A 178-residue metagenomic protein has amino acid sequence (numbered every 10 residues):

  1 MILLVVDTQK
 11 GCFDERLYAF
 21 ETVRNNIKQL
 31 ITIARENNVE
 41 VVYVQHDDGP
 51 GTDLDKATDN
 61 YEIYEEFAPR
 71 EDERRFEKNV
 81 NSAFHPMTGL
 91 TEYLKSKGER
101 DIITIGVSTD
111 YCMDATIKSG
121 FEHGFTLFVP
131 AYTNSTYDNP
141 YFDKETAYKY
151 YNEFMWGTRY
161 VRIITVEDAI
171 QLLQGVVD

Functional and structural regions predicted by a protein language model:
I2, Q29-T32, L54-D178: Active-site-adjacent betaalpha module
L4-D7: N-terminal nucleotide-binding beta1-loop-alpha1 segment
Q9, D47-D48, N81, S108: Catalytic metal-binding/acid-base residues of hydrolase active sites
Q9-E15: Short acidic, Gly/Ser-rich segments with clustered Asp/Glu that frequently serve as metal-coordination loops in enzyme
G11, G49, S135-T136: Active-site loop signature of alpha/beta-hydrolase-fold enzymes
E15-L17, D53-D55: Short, glycine/acidic-enriched capping/hinge loops at junctions between secondary-structure elements
R16-A34, N38-D47: A short alpha/beta connector and helix-capping loop motif
H46-G49, N60: Glycine-rich, small/polar surface segments that engage phosphate groups of diverse ligands
